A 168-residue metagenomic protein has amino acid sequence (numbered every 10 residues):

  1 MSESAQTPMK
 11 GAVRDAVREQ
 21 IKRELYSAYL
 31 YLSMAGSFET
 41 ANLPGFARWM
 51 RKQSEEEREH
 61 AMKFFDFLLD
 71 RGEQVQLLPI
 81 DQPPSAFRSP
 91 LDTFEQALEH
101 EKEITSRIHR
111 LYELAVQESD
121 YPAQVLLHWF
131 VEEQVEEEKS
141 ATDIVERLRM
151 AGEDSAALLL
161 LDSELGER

Functional and structural regions predicted by a protein language model:
M1-R168: Iron-associated oxidoreductase/ferritin-like identity signal
